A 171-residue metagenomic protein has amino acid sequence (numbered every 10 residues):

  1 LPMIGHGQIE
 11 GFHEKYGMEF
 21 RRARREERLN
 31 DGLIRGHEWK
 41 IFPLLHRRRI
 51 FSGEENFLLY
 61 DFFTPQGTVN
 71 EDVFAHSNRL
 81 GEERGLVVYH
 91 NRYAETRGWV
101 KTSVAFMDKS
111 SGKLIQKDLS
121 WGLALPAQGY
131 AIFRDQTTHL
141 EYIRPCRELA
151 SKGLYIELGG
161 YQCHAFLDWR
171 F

Functional and structural regions predicted by a protein language model:
L1: Aromatic-lined glycan-binding groove of carbohydrate-active enzymes
I4, Q8-F171: Carbohydrate-interacting/catalytic domains
